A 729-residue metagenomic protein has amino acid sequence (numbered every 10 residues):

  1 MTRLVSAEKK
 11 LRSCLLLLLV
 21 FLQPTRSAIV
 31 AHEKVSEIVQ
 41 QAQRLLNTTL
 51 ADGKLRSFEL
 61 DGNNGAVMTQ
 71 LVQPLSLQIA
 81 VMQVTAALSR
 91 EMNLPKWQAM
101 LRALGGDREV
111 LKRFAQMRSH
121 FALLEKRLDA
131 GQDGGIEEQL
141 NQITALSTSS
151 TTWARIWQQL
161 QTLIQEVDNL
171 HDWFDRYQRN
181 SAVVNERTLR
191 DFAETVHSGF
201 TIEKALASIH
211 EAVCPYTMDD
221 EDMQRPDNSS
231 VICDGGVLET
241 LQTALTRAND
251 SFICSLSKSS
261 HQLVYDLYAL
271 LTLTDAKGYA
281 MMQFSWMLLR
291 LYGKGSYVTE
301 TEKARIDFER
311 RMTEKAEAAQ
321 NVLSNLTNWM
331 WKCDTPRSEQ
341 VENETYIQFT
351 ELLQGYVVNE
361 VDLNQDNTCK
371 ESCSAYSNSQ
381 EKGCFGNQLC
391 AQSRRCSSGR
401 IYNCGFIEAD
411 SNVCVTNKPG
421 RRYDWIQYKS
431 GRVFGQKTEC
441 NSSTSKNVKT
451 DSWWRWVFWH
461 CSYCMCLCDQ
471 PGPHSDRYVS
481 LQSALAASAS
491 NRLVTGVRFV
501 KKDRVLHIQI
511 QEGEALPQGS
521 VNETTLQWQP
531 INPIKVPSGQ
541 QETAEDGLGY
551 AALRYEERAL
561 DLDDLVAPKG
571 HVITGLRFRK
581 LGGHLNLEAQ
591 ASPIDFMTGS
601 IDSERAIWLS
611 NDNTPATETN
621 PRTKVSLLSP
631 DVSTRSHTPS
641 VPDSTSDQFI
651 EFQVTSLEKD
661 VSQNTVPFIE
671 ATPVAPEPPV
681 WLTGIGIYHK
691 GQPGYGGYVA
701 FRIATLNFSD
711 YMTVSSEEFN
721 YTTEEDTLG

Functional and structural regions predicted by a protein language model:
M1-V5, D726-G729: A positional/structural detector of protein chain ends, strongest at the extreme C-terminus and weakly at the extreme
R3, E8-S27: Cleavable N-terminal signal peptides of Sec/SRP-targeted secreted and luminal proteins
P24-G729: Lectin-type carbohydrate-recognition ectodomains
